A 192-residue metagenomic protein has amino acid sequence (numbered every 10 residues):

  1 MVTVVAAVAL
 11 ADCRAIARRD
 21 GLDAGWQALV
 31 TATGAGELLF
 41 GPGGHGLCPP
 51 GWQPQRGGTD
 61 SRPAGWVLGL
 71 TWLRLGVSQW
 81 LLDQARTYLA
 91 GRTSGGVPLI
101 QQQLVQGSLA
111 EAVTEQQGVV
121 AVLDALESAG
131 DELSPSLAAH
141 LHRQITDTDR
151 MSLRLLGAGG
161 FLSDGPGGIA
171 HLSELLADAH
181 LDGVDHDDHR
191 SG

Functional and structural regions predicted by a protein language model:
M1-A28, A32-A35, F40-H45, P49-W52 (+2 more regions): Glycine-rich phosphate/cofactor-binding loops in nucleotide/flavin-utilizing enzymes
L47-V97, Q116-L126, D147-L155: Long, well-ordered alpha-helical segments
V105: Active-site helix-to-loop segments that bind/position phosphate- or nucleotide-bearing substrates and donors across
A125-L133: C-terminal, charge/polar-rich interaction regions
E132-F161: Charged, glycine-rich active-site and insertion segments that engage polyanionic ligands
